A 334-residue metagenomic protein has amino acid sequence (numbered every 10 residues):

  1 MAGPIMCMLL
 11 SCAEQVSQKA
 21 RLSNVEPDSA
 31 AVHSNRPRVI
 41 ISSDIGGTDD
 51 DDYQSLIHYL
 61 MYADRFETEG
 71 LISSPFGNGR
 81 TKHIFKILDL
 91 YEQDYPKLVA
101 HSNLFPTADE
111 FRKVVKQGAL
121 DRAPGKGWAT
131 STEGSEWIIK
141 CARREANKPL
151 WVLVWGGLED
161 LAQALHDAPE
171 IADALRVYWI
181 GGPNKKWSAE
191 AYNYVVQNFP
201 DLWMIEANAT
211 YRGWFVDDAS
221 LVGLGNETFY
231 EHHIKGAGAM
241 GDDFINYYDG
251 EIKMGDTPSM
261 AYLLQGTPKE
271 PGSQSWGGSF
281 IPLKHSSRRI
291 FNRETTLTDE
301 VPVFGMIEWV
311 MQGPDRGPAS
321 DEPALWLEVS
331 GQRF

Functional and structural regions predicted by a protein language model:
M1-G3: Sec-dependent signal peptide recognition, specifically the positively charged N-region followed immediately by
L9-S11: C-terminal motif of bacterial Sec signal peptides marking the signal peptidase cleavage site
Q18-F334: N-terminal acidic, glycine/proline-rich low-complexity segments
